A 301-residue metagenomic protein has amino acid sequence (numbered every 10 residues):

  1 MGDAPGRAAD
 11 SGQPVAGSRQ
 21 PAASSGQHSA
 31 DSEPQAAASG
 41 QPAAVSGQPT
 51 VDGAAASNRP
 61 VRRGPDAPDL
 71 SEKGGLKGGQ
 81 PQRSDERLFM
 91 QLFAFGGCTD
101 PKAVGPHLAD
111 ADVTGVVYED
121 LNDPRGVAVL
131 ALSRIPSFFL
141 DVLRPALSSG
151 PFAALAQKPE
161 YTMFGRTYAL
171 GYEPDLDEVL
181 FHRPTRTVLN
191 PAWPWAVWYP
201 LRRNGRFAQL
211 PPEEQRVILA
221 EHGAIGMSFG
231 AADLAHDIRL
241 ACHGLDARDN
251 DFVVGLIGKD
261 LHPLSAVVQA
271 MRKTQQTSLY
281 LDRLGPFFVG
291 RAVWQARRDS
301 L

Functional and structural regions predicted by a protein language model:
M1-G12, G17-R19, S25-P34, A38-D110 (+6 more regions): Short S/T/G/P-rich N-terminal loop/turn motif that feeds into the first structured element of a domain
G79-S84, V116-L121, A241-A247: Short, flexible, solvent-exposed loop/turn segments with mixed acidic/basic and small polar residues
D112-T114, A146-L155, M271-Y280: A common structural junction motif
G115-N122, P159-F164, S278-R291: A generic structural motif
L121-V129, A247-V253: The conserved glycine-aromatic submotif of the RRM
V217-D249: Intrinsically disordered, low-complexity segments enriched in Gly and acidic/Ser/Thr residues that form flexible
H236-I238, H243-D251, L256-L301: Accessory, usually C-terminal, subdomains that scaffold auxiliary metal cofactors
